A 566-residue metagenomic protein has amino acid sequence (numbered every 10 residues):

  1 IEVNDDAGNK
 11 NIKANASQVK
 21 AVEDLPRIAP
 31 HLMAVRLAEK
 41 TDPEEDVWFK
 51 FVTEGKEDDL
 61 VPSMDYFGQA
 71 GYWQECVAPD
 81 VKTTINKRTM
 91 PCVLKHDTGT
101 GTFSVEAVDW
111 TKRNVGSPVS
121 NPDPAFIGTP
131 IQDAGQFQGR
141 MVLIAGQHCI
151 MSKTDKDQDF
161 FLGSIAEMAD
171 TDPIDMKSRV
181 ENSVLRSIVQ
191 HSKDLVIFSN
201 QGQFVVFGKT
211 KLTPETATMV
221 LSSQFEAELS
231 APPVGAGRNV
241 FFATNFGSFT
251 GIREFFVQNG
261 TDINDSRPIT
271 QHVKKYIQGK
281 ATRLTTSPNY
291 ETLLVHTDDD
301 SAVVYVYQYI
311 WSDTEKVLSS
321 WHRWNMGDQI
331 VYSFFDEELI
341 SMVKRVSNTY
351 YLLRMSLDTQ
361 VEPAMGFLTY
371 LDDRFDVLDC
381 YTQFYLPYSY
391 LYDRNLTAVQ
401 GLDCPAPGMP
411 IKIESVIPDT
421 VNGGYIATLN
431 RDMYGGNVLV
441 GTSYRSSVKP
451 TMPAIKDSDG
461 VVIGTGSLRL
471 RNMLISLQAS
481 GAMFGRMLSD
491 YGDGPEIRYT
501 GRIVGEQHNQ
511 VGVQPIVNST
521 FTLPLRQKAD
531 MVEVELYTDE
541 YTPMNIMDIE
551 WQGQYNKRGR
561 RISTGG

Functional and structural regions predicted by a protein language model:
I1-A125: Long, charge-dense tracts
E2, P43-E44, W48, E54-T84 (+9 more regions): Tryptophan-centered short beta-strand motifs
T84-N86, K153-D155, A454-I455, M487: Short amphipathic alpha-helical leader/targeting segments
K95-P124, A166-V180, P405-M452: Compositionally biased, low-hydrophobicity segments enriched in charged and small polar residues
V108-R140, I144-T292, T297-F334, H508-Q510 (+1 more regions): Beta-propeller and closely related beta-pinwheel folds
T250-G566: Beta-sheet repeat architectures centered on beta-propellers
